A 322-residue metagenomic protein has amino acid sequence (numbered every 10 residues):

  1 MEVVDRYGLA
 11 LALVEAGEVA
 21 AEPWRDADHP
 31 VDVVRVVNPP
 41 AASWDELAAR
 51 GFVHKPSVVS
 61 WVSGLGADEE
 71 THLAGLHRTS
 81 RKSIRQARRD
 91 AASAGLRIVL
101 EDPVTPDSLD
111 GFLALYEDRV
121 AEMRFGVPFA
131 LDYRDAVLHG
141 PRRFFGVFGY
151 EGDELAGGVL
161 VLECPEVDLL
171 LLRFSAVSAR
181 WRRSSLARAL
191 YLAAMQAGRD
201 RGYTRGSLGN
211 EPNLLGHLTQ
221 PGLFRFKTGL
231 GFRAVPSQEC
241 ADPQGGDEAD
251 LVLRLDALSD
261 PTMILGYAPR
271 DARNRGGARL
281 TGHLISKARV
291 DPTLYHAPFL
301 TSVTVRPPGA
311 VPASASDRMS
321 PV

Functional and structural regions predicted by a protein language model:
M1-A94, N210-V322: Terminal substrate-recognition subdomain of acyl/acetyltransferases
E2-R6, A74-R182, P321: A conserved beta-strand-loop-helix scaffold within acyl/acetyltransferase catalytic domains
A16-E18, P56-S60, I84, P103-D107 (+2 more regions): Short hydrophobic/aromatic-rich motifs at helix boundaries and adjacent loops
R25-D26, H139, G198: Structural motif
V99, P106-S108, L169, R180-S185 (+5 more regions): Residues in flexible loops and secondary-structure boundaries
R143-E248: Aromatic (often tryptophan-rich) hydrophobic motifs at membrane interfaces
